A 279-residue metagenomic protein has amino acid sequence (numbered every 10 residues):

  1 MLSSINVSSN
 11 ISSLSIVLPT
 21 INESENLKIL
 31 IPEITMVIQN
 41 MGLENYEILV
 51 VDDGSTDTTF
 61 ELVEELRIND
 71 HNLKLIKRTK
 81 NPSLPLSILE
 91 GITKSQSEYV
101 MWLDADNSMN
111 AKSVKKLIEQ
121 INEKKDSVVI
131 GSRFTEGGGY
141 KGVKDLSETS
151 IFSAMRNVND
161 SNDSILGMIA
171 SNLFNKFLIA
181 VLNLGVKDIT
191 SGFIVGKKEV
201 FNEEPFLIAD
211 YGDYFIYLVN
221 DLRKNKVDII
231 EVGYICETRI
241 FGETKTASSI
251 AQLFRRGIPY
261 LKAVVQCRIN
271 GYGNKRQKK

Functional and structural regions predicted by a protein language model:
M1-M36: N-proximal low-complexity "stem/linker" segments adjacent to membrane-targeting elements
S13-S15, E47, Y217: Cell-envelope/extracellular polymer assembly enzymes that use nucleotide-activated donors
E25-I29, D57-E65: Acidic helix N-cap motif at the loop->helix transition within catalytic regions of sugar-transfer enzymes
G42-G54, I76-R78: Short beta-strand/loop segment that forms part of the nucleotide-sugar
D52-E61, N107: A conserved acidic beta->alpha catalytic loop
R78-K94, Y99, A111-G212, R239-I250 (+2 more regions): Acceptor/aglycone-binding surface of glycosyltransferases and processive sugar-polymer synthases
L184-G185, F206-D210, V219-E237: Catalytic donor-sugar/metal-binding loop of nucleotide-sugar-dependent glycosyltransferases
